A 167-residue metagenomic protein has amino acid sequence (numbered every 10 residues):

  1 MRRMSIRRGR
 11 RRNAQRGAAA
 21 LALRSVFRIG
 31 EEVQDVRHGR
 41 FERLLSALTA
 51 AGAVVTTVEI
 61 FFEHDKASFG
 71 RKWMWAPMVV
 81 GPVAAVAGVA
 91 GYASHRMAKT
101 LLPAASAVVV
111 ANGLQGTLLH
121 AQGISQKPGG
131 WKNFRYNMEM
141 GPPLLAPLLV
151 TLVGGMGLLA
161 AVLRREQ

Functional and structural regions predicted by a protein language model:
M1-Q167: Short amphipathic, positively biased membrane-proximal segments that drive organelle/inner-membrane targeting
